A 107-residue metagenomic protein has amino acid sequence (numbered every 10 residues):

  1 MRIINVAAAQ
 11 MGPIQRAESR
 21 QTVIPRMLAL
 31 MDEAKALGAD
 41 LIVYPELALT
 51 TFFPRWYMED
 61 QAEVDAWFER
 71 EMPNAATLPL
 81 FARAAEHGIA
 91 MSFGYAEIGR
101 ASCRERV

Functional and structural regions predicted by a protein language model:
M1-R106: Hydrophobic structural segments
